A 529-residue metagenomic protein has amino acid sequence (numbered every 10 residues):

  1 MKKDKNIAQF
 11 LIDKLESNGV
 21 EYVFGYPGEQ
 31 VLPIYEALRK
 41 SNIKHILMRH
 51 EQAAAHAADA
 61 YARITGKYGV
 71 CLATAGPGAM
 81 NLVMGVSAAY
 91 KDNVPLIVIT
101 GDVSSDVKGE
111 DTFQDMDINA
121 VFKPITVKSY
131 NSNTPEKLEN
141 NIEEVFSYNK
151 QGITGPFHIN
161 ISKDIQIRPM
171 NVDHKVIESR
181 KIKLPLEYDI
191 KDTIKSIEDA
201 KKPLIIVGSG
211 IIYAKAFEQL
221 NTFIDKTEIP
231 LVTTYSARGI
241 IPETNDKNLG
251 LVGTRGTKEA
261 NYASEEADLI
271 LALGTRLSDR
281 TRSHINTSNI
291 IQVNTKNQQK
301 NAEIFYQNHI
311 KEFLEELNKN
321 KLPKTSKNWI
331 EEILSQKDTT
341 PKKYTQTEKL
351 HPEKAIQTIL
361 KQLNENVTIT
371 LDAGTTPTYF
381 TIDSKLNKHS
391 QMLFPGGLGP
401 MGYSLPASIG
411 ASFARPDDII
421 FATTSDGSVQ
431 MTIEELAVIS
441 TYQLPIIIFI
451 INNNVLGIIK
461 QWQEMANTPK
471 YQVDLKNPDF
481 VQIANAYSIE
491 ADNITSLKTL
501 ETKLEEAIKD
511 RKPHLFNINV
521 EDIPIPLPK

Functional and structural regions predicted by a protein language model:
K2-K3, E136, V172-H174, S288-P377 (+2 more regions): Phosphate/pyrophosphate-binding active-site segments
K2-L322, E365, V438, P445-I450: N-terminal alpha/beta PP-like core and its mobile active-site loop of ThDP/TPP-dependent enzymes
A8-L11, E16-E21, E29-R39, L334-S412: Active-site diphosphate/adenylate-binding microenvironment
V31, E51-H56, T376-T378, S496-L500: Short acidic loop-to-helix transition motifs that present clustered carboxylates
H50-E51, E110-D111, R180-I194, G253-G256 (+5 more regions): A general structural motif
D59, A120, N221, Q357 (+3 more regions): Active-site phosphate/pyrophosphate- and oxyanion-stabilizing loops and adjacent acidic/basic residues in soluble
I99, K108-Q114, Q307, L314 (+1 more regions): Thiamine diphosphate
